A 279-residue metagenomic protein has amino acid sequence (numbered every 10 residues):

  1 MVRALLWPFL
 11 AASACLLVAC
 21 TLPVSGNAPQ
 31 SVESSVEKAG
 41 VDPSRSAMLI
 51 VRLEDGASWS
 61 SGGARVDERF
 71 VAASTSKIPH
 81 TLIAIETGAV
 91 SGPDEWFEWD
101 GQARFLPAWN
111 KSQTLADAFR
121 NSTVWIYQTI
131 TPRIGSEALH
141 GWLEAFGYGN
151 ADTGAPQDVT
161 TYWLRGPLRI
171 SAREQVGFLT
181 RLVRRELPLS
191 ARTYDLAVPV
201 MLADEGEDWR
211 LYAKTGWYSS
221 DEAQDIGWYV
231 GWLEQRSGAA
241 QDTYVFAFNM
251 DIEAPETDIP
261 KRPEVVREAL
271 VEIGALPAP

Functional and structural regions predicted by a protein language model:
M1-A4: Positively charged n-region of N-terminal signal peptides that target proteins for export
P8-A19: Bacterial N-terminal signal peptides
T21-E37, P132-G135, V183-R210, T215-P279: Structured C-terminal helix/loop/strand segments within mature extracytoplasmic catalytic/sensor domains
T21-V71: Beta-lactamase-like hydrolase cores
S61-D67, K111-S112, R120-Y127, A155-W163 (+1 more regions): Flexible glycine/proline-enriched surface loops and loop-helix/loop-strand junctions
R69-P93, A118, F246: Active-site SXXK
E86-Q102, L189-Y194: Short, well-structured active-site flanking segments
P107, K111-L115, T129-R184: Mid-domain, small-residue-enriched loop/turn segments at the edges of structured enzyme/sensor domains
